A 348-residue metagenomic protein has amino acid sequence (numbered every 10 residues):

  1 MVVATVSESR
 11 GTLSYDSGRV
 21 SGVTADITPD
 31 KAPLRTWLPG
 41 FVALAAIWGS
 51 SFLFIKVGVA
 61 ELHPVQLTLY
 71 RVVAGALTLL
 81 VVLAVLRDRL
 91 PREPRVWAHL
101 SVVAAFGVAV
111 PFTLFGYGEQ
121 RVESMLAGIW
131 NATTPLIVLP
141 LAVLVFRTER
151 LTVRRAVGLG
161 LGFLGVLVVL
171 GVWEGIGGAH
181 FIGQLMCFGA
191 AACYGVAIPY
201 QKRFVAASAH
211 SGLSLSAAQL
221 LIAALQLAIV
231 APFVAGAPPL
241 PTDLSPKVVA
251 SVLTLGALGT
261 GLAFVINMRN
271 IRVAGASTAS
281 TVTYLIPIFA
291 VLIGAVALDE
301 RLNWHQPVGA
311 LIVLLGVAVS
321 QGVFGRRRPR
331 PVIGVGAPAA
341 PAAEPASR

Functional and structural regions predicted by a protein language model:
M1-L69, Y117, I176-R203, L225-Q226 (+1 more regions): Glycine-/small-residue-enriched transmembrane alpha-helix faces in small-molecule transporters and effluxers
V2-D30, V72-V73, V248, T283-R348: C-terminal-most transmembrane helix of multi-pass membrane proteins
V20, L79, S101, L141 (+5 more regions): Hydrophobic transmembrane alpha-helices of multi-pass small-molecule transport proteins
T36-A45, L83-A84, R89-G116, L159 (+4 more regions): Loop-to-transmembrane-helix transition segments
I47-I55, L80-N131, L141, L164-V168 (+1 more regions): Specific transmembrane alpha-helical segments of multi-pass solute transporters/efflux pumps, especially DMT/EamA
L69-Y70, V108, A127-T133, Y200-L225 (+2 more regions): Helix-helix packing/entry segments at the starts of transmembrane helices
T78-L90, P135-V157, I288-V308: C-terminal transmembrane-helix exit sites in multi-pass transporters
L79, V138-P140, L159, I176-P238 (+3 more regions): Transmembrane alpha-helical segments that form core, pore/gating elements of small-molecule transporters/exporters
